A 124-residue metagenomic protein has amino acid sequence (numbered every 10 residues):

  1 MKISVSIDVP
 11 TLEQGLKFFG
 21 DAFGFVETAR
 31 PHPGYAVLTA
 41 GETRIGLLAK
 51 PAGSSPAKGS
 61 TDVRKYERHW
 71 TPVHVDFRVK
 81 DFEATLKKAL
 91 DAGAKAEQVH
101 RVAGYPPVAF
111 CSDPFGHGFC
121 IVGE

Functional and structural regions predicted by a protein language model:
M1-S4, V26-F77, A84-S112, G123-E124: Vicinal oxygen chelate
S6-D8: A conserved hydrophobic helix/loop-capping motif in glycosyltransferases and polysaccharide synthases
P10, C120: Functionally engaged cysteine thiol sites
G15-G20, A89, G116: Conserved active-site tyrosine of GNAT-family acetyltransferases
